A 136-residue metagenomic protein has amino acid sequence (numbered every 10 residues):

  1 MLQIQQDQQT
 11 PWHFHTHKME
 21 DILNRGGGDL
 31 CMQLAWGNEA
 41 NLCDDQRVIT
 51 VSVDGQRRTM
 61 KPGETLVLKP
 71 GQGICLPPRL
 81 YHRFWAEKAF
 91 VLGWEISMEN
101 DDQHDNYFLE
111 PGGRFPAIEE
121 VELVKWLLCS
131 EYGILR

Functional and structural regions predicted by a protein language model:
M1, P11-T16, D21-N24, F84-A86: Short histidine-centered beta-strand/loop micro-motifs that create catalytic or ligand/metal-coordination sites
Q5-Q6, K18-E20, N24-R47: Glycine- and acidic-residue-biased ligand/ion/polar-headgroup-sensing regions
D7, G63-K88, G93-M98: Conserved metal-binding segment of the jelly-roll/cupin
T10, L66, K125-L128: Left-handed beta-helix
F14, C43-R47, V67-K69: Short amphipathic beta-strand/extended segments with alternating polar/hydrophobic composition
N38-T59, W85-R136: Double-stranded beta-helix
